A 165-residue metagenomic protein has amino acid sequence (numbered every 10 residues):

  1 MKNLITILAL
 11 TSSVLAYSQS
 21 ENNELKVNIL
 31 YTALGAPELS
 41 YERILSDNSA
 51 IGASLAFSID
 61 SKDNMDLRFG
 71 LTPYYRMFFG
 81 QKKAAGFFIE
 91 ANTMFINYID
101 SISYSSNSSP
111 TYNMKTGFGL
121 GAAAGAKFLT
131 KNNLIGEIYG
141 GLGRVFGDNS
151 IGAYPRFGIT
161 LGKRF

Functional and structural regions predicted by a protein language model:
M1-E21, F165: Bacterial Sec-dependent N-terminal signal peptides
Q19-I29, F87-T93: Transmembrane beta-strand segments of Gram-negative outer membrane beta-barrel proteins
S20, Y31-A33, K82, K163-F165: A generic beta-sheet turn/junction motif
E21-N23, G35, F69, F118-L120 (+1 more regions): Exposed loop/turn and edge beta-strand positions of beta-sandwich/beta-sheet ligand-binding modules
K26-E38, S58-L67, K83, V145-Y154: Solvent-exposed loop/turn segments connecting transmembrane beta-strands in outer-membrane beta-barrel proteins
E42-I138, R144: Gram-negative (and chloroplast) outer-membrane scaffold detector with strong preference for beta-barrel transmembrane
M77, A153-F165: Outer-membrane beta-barrel "beta-signal"
